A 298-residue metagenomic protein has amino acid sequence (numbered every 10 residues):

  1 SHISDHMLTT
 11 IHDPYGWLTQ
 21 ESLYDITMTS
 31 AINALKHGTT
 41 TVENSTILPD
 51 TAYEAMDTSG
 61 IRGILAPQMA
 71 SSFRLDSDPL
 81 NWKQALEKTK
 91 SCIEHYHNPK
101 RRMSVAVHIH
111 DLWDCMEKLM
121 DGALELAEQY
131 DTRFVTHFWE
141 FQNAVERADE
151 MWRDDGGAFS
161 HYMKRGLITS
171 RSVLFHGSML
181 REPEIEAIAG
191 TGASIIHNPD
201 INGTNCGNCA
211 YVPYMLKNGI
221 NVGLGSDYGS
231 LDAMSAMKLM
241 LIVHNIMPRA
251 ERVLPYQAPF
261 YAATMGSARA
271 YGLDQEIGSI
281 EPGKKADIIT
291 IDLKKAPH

Functional and structural regions predicted by a protein language model:
H2-I61, A85-P99: Alpha-helical scaffold segments that flank or form the walls of functional sites
T39, I61, D131, G192-A193: A structural motif
T40-N44, A106-I109, V173-F175, I196-N198 (+1 more regions): Short catalytic-loop micro-motif centered on adjacent basic/acidic residues
E43-T46, A106-G122, G203-C206, A270-G272: Active-site glycine- and acidic-residue-rich loops that bind and position anionic ligands or nucleotide-like cofactors
T51-S178, P183: Metal-coordinating catalytic core of metallo-dependent amide/deamination hydrolases
P67-S72, E140, P199-T204, D227-G229: Short, acidic/turn-prone active-site loops that include or flank metal/cofactor- and phosphate-binding residues
K164-R171, Y211-K295: His/Asp/Glu-enriched, well-ordered alpha-helical/loop segment that forms or immediately abuts the divalent-metal
L180-P183, A189-N221: A conserved active-site cap/scaffold subdomain adjacent to cofactor or substrate pockets
